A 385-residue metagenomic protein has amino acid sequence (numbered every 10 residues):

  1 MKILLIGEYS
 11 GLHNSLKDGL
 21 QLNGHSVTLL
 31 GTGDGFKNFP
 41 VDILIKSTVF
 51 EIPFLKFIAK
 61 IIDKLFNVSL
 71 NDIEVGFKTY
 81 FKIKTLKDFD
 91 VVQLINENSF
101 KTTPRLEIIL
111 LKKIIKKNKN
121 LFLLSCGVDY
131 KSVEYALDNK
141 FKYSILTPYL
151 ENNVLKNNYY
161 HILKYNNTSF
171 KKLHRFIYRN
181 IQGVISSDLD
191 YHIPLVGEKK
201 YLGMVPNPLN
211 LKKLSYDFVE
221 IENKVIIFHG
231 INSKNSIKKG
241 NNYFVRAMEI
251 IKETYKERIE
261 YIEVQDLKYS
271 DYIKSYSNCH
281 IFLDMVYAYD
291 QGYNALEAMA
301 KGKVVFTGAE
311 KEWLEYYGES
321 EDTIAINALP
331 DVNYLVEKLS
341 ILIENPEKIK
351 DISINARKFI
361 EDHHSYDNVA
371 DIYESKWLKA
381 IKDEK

Functional and structural regions predicted by a protein language model:
M1-L44, K116: N-terminal subdomain of nucleotide-sugar transferases
L123-N167, K234, E310, Y317-G318: Acceptor-binding helix/loop patch of EC 2.4 sugar-transfer enzymes, predominantly nucleotide-sugar-dependent
S132-V133, H161-L202: A short, active-site helix/loop in glycosyltransferases that binds the activated sugar's phosphate group
L202-K239, V245: Conserved donor-binding/catalytic core segment of Leloir-type glycosyltransferases
S277-D290, K303-V304: Acidic donor-binding loop of glycosyltransferase active sites
V304-K311: Short hydrophobic beta-strand element within catalytic cores of glycosyltransferases and related nucleotide-activated
L314-L339: Change "using UDP/GDP/dTDP sugars" to "using nucleotide sugars
P346-L378: A charged, aromatic-enriched C-terminal amphipathic alpha-helix characteristic of glycosyltransferases across folds
